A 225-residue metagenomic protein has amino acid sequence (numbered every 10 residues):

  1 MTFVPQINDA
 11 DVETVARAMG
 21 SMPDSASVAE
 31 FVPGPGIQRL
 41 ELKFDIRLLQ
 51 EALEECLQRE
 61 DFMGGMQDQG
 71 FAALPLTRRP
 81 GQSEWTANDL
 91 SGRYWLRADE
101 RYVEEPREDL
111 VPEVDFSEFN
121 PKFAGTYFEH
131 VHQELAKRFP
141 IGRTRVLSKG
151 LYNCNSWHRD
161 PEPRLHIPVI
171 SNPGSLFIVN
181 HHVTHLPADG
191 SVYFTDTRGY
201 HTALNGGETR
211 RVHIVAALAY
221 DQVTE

Functional and structural regions predicted by a protein language model:
M1-W157: Fe(II)/2-oxoglutarate oxygenase catalytic core
P35-R39, E162-R164, H213: Intrinsic-disorder/low-complexity, polar/charged segments enriched in Ser/Thr/Lys/Arg/Asp/Glu/Gln
G142, P161-P163, R210: Residues that flank catalytic or metal-binding motifs in active/ligand-binding sites
R145-L147, P168, I178, L204 (+1 more regions): Residues in well-ordered beta-strands of folded domains
S148, R159-S175: Short, conserved beta-strand element in jelly-roll/cupin
N155-W157, S175-F177, L186, T195-G207: Short beta-strand His + acidic residue motifs that chelate non-heme Fe in jelly-roll/DSBH and cupin folds
L165-P168, V192-F194, E208-E225: A short hydrophobic beta-strand segment most commonly corresponding to one strand of the jelly-roll/cupin
P168-A188: A short beta-strand-loop-beta hairpin characteristic of the jelly-roll/cupin
